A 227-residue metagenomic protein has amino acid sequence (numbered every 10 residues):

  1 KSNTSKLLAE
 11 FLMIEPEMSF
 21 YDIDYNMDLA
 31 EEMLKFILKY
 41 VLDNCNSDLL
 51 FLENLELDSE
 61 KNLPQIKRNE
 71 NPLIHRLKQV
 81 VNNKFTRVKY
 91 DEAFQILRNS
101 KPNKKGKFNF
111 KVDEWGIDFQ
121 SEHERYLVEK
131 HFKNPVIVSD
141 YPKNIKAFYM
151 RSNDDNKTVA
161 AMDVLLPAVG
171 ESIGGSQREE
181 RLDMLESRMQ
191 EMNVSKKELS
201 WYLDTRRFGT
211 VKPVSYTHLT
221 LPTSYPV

Functional and structural regions predicted by a protein language model:
K1-Y21, D204, T210: Class II aminoacyl-tRNA synthetase-like tRNA-binding/catalytic domains
E15-N26, A168-E171: A generic structural motif
N26-A30, K89, R181: Hydrophobic (often cysteine-bearing) scaffold residues that line and stabilize catalytic clefts of nucleotide/cofactor
E32-L166, E191-V211: Metal-assisted phosphate- and nucleotidyl-transfer catalytic regions
E186, S224: Short active-site loop/helix that positions an aromatic residue
T217-T223: Conserved small/polar residues in nucleotide/adenosyl-binding loops
